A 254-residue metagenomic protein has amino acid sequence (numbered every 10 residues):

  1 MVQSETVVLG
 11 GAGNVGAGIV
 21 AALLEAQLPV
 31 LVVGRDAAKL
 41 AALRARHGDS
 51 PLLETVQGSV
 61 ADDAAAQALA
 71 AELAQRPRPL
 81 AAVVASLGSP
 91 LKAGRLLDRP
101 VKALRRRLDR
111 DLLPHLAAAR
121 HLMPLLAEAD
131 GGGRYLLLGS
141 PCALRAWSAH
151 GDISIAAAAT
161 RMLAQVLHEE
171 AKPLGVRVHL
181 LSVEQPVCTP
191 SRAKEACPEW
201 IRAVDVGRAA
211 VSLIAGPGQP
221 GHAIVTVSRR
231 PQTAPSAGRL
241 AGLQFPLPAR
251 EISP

Functional and structural regions predicted by a protein language model:
A12-G13: Conserved glycine-rich cofactor-binding loop
Q27-A42: Conserved glycine-rich Rossmann-like NAD(P)H-binding loop of the short-chain dehydrogenase/reductase
H47-A64: Rossmann-fold cofactor-recognition segment
A71, Q75, R110-D130: Amphipathic alpha-helical dimer-interface segment in Rossmann-like NAD(P)H-dependent oxidoreductases
V84-A93: Conserved NAD(P)H cofactor-binding loop of Rossmann-fold oxidoreductase domains
L97-L116: Catalytic Tyr-X3-Lys loop
R107, A127, G132-Q165, E169-K172: Catalytic loop of short-chain dehydrogenase/reductase
P173-P254: C-terminal helical subdomain
